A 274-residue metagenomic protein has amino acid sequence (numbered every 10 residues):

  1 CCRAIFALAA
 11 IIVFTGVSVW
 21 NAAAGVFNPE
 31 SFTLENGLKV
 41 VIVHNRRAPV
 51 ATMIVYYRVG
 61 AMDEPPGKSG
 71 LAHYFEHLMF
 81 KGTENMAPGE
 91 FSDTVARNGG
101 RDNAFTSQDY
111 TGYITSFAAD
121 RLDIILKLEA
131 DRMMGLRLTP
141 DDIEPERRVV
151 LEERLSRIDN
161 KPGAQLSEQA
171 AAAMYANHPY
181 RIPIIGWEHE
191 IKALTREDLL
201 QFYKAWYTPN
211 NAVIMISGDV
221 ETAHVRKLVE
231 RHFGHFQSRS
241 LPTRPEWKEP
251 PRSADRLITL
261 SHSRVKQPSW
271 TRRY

Functional and structural regions predicted by a protein language model:
C1-C2: N-terminal secretory signal peptides that target proteins for export/translocation
I5-S18: Bacterial N-terminal signal peptides
V19-A61, N85-R121, R157-N211, H235-Y274: Non-catalytic beta-strand/loop surface segments
G37, H73, Y113, E129 (+3 more regions): Divalent metal-coordination and catalytic microenvironments
G60-P65, G135, T222-A223, H235-S238: Short beta-strands and strand-coil junctions in structured, solvent-facing domains, enriched
S69-T83: Active-site SXXK
G82-N85, S116-E146: M16/insulysin-pitrilysin zinc metalloprotease superfamily fold
R147, E197-H232: Non-catalytic, conformational "gating/processing" segments within enzyme and secreted inhibitor domains
